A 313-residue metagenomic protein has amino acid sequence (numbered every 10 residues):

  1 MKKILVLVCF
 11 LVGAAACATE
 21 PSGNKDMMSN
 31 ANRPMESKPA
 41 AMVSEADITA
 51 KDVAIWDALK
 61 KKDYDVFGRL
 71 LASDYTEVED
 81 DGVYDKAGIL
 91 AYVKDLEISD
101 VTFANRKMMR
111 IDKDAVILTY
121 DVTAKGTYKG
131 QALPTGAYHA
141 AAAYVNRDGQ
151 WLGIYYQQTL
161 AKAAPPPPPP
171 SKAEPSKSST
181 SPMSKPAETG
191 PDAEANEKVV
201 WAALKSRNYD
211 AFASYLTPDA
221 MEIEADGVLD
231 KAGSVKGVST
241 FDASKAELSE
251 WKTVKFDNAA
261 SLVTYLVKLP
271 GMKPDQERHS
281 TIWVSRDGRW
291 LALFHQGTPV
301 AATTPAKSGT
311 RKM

Functional and structural regions predicted by a protein language model:
M1-I4: Positively charged n-region of N-terminal signal peptides that target proteins for export
A15-A16: C-terminal motif of bacterial Sec signal peptides marking the signal peptidase cleavage site
T19-S73, I154, K162-P218, T304-K312: Short, low-complexity N-terminal intrinsically disordered segments enriched in polar/charged residues
I55, V66-F67, Y75, I89 (+8 more regions): Hydrophobic pocket/interface hotspot
G68-A104, A213-S249: Short solvent-exposed beta->alpha transition segments
L71, D81-G82, K107, D112 (+9 more regions): A mature extracytoplasmic/lumenal domain signature
A91-P134, V235-Q276: Surface-exposed, charged secondary-structure patches
A137-P168, Q276-T303: Short beta-strand edge/turn micro-motifs at domain boundaries
